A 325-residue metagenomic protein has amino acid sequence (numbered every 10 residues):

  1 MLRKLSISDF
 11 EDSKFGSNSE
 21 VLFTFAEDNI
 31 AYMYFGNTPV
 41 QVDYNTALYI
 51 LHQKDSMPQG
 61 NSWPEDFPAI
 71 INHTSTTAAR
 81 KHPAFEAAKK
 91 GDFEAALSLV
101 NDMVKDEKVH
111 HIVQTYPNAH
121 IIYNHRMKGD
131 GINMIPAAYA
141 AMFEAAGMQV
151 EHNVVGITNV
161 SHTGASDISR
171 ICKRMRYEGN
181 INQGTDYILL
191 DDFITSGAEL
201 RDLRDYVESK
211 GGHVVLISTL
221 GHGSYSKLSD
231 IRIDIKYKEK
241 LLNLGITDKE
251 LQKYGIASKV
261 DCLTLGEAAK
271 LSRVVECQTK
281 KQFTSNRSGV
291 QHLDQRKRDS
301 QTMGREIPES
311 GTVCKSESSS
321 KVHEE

Functional and structural regions predicted by a protein language model:
R3-F25: Short N-terminal "domain-start" leader segments that mark the transition from disordered tails or signal peptides into
F25-V42: Acidic, low-complexity, intrinsically disordered interaction modules
N45-P117, H162-G179: Active-site-facing substrate-recognition patch
A47, I132, P136-A140, E144 (+1 more regions): Short, highly selective alpha-helical patches that border small-molecule cofactor pockets in redox/cofactor-processing
H52-T74, R204-E325: PRPP-dependent phosphoribosyltransferase catalytic core
N118-K128: Short glycine-rich phosphate-binding loop at a beta-alpha junction
G147-Y187: Short, glycine/charge-rich flexible loops or terminal/linker lids adjacent to PRPP-binding catalytic cores
D186-V207: A contiguous pocket-lining binding segment that forms or flanks enzyme active sites
